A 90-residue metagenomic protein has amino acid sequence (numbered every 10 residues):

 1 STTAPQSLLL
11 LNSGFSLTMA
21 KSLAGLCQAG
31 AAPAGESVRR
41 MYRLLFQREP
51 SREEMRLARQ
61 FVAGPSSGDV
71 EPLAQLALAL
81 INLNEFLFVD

Functional and structural regions predicted by a protein language model:
S1-L45, E49, Q75, L80-D90: An acidic, gly/pro-interrupted, aromatic-rich
P33, S66-D69: Solvent-exposed, well-ordered amphipathic alpha-helical segments that flank/support binding or catalytic loops
E53, D69-Q75: Surface-exposed patches in mature extracellular/periplasmic domains of secreted proteins
R56-S66: Amphipathic alpha-helical segments that form the core helices of the histone-fold
